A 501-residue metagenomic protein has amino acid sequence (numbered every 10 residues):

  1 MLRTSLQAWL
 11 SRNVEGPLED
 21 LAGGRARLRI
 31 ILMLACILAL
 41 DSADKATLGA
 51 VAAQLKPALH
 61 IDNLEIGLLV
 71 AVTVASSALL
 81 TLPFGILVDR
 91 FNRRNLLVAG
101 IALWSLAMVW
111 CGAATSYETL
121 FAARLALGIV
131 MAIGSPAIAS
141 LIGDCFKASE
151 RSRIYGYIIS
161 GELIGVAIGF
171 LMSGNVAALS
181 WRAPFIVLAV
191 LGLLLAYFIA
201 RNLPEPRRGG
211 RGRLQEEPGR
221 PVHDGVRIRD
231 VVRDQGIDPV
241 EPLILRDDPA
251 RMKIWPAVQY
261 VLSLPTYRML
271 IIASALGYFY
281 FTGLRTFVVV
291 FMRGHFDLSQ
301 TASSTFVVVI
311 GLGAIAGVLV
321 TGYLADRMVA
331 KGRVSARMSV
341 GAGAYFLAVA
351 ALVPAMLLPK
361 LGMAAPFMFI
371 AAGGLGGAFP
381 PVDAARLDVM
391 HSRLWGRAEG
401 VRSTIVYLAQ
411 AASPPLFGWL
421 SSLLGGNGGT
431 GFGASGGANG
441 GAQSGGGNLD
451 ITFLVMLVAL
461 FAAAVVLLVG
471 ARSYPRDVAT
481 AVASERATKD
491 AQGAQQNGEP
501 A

Functional and structural regions predicted by a protein language model:
R12-G24, G210-I271, H295, D490-G493: Juxtamembrane intracellular "pre-TM" segments in multi-pass secondary transporters
L48-G49, S263-L319, L375-D383, Q410-G418: Extracytoplasmic gate region of multi-pass secondary transporters
H60, N92, A113-T119, K147 (+2 more regions): Helix-breaking motifs and short loop linkers at transmembrane-helix boundaries and internal kinks in secondary membrane
A71-G85, V308-T321: Central cavity-lining transmembrane alpha-helices of secondary-active solute carriers, predominantly the Major
L79-E118: Conserved MFS/SLC helix-loop-helix module at the cytosolic interface between two early adjacent transmembrane helices
A102-T115, Y345-P359: C-terminal ends and interior cores of transmembrane alpha-helices in multi-pass membrane transporters/permeases
A123-L163: Cytoplasmic helix-loop-helix junction between adjacent transmembrane helices in 12-TM secondary transporters
I158-G210: Helix-loop-helix hairpin linking two adjacent transmembrane segments in secondary transporters
